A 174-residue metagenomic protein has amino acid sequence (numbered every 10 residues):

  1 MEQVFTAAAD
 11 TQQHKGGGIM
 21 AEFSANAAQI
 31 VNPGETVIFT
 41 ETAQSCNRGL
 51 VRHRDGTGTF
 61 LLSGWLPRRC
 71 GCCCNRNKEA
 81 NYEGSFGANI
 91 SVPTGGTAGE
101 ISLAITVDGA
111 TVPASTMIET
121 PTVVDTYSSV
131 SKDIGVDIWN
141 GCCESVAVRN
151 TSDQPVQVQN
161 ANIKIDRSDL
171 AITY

Functional and structural regions predicted by a protein language model:
E2-Y174: Extracellular jelly-roll beta-sandwich "head" domains, especially the C-terminal globular C1q domain
